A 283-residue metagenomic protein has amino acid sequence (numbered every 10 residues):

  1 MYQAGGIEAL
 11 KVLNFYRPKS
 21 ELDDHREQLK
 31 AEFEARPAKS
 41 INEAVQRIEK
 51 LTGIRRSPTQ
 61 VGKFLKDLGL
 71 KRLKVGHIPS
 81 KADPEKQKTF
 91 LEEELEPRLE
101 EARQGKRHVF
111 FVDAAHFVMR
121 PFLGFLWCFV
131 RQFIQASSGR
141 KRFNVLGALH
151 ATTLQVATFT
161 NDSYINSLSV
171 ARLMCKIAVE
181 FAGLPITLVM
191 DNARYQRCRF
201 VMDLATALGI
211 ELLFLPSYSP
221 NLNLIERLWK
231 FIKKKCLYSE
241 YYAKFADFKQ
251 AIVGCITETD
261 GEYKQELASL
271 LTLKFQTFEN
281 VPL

Functional and structural regions predicted by a protein language model:
M1-L283: Short functional hotspots at interaction and active-site rims
